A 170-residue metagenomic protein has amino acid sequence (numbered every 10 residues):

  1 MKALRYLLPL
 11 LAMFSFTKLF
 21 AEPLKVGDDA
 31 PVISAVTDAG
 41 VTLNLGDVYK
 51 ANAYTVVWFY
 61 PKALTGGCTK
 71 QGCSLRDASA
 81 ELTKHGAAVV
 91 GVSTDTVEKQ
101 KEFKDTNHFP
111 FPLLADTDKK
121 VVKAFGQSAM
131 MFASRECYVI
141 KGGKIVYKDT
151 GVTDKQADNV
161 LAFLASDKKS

Functional and structural regions predicted by a protein language model:
A3-V32, V36: N-proximal helix/coil linker or "cap" segments that precede and/or mark the start of modular domains
S34-Y54: A short beta-strand-turn-helix
V56-V57, V89: Hydrophobic beta-strand anchors of alpha/beta hydrolase catalytic cores
W58-L64, T94: Aromatic-flanked redox-active Cys/Sec active sites in thiol-based oxidoreductases, especially the WC-centered
T69-N107, K120-V121: Structural microenvironment flanking redox-active thiols in thiol-disulfide oxidoreductases
V90, F103-R135: Short, internal strand/loop/helix patches that form the active-site neighborhood or redox-interaction surface
S134-S170: Thiol-/selenol-based redox modules, centered on thioredoxin-like and closely related oxidoreductase domains
